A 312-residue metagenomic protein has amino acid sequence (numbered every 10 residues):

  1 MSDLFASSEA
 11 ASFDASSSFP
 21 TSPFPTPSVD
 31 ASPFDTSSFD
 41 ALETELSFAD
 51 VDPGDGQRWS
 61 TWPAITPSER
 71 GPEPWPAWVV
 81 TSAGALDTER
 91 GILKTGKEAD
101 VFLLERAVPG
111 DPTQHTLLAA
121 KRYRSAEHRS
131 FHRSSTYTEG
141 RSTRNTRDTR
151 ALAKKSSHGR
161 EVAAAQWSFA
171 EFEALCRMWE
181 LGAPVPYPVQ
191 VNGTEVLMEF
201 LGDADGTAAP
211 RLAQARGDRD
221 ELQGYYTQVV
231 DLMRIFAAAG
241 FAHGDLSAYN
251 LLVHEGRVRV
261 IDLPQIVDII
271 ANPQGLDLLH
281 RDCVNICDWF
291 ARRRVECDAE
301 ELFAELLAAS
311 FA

Functional and structural regions predicted by a protein language model:
S2, E9, V29, D218-Y225 (+2 more regions): C-lobe/activation-segment region of protein kinase-like
F5-P20, F24-G91: Juxta-kinase regulatory segment immediately upstream of eukaryotic protein kinase catalytic domains
I65-A208, R234, A238: Conserved ATP-binding subdomain of kinase catalytic cores across diverse folds
A85, K97, E171-A174, L222-Q228 (+2 more regions): Helical mechanochemical/support elements of P-loop NTPase systems and associated helical scaffolds
T95-R106, G110, P188, Q228-D268: Active-site acidic catalytic loop and adjacent metal/ATP-binding pocket of ATP-dependent phosphoryl transfer enzymes
P109-S125, R129-F131, G202, A208-A215 (+1 more regions): Catalytic activation segment of kinase domains across protein kinase-like and atypical kinase folds
R160-A163, R211-L222: Short histidine-centered catalytic/ligand-binding loop motif
V191-N192, Y249, F303: Residue-level "edge-of-site" marker
